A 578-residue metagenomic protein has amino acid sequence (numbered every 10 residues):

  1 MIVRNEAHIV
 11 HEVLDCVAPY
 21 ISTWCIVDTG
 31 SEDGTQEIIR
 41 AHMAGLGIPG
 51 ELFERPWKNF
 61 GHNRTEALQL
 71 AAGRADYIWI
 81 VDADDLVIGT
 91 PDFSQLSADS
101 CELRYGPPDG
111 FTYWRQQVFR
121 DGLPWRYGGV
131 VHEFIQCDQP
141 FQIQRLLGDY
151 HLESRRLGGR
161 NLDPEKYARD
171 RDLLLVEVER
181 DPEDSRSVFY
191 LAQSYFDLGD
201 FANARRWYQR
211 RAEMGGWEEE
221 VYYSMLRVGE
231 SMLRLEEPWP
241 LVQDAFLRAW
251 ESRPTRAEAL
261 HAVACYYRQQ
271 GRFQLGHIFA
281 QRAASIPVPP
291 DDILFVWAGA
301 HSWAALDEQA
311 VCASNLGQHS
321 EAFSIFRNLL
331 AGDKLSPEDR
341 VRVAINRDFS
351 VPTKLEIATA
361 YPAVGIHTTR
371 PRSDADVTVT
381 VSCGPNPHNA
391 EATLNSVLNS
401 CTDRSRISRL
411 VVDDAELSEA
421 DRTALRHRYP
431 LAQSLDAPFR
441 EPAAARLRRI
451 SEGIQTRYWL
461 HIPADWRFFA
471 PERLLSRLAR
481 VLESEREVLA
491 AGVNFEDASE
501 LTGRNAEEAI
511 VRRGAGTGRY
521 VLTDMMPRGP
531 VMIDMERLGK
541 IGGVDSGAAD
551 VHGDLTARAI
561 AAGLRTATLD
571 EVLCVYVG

Functional and structural regions predicted by a protein language model:
N5-T23, N386-C401: Short, well-formed alpha-helical segments that are part of the catalytic scaffolds of diverse glycosyltransferases
C16, Y20, V27-M43, P56-W57 (+2 more regions): A conserved acidic beta->alpha catalytic loop
R55-G73, A437-I454: Glycine-rich, basic loop-to-helix element that forms the pyrophosphate-binding segment of sugar-nucleotide handling
G61-L68, A75-V81, D85-R206, G216 (+4 more regions): Catalytic-site signature of metal-activated, phosphate-bearing donor transferases, centered on the GT-A/GT-A-like
T90-P108, A470-A490: Conserved donor-nucleotide/metal-binding helix-loop-beta segment in metal-dependent transferases, i.e., the alpha-helix
Y190, R227, A262, E308 (+1 more regions): "A position-specific structural signal for the A-helix of alpha-solenoid helical repeats
